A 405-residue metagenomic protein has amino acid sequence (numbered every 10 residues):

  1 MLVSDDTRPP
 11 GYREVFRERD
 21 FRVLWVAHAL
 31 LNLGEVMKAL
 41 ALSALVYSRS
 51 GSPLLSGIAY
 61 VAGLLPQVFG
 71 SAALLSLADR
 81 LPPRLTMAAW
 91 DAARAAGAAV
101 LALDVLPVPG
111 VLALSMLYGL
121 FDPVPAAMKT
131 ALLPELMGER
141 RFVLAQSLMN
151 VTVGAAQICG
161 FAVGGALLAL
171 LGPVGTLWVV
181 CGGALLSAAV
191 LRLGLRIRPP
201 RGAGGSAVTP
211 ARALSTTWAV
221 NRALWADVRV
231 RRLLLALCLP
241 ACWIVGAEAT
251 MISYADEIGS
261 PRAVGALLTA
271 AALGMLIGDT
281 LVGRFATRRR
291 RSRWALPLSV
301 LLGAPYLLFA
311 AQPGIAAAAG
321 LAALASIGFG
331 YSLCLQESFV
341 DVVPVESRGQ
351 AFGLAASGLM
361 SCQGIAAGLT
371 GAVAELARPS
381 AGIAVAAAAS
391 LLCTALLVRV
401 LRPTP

Functional and structural regions predicted by a protein language model:
M1-P405: Alpha-helical transmembrane-bundle signature of multi-pass membrane transport and export proteins
